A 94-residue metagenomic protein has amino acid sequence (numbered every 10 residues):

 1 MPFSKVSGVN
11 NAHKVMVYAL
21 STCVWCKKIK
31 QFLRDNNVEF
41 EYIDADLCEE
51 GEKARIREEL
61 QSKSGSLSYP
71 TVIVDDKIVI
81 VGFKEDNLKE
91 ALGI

Functional and structural regions predicted by a protein language model:
P2-E41: Local sequence-structure signature of Cys/Sec-based thiol-disulfide redox active-site neighborhoods
V24-W25, G51, D86-N87: Short alpha-helical
E41-I43, I78-I80: Structural signal for short hydrophobic segments within the conserved structured cores of catalytic domains across
A45-S66, G93-I94: Thioredoxin-like thiol-disulfide oxidoreductase module
P70-V79: A short, hydrophobic beta-strand/beta-hairpin element that forms part of a small beta-sheet core
D86-I94: Thiol-/selenol-based redox modules, centered on thioredoxin-like and closely related oxidoreductase domains
